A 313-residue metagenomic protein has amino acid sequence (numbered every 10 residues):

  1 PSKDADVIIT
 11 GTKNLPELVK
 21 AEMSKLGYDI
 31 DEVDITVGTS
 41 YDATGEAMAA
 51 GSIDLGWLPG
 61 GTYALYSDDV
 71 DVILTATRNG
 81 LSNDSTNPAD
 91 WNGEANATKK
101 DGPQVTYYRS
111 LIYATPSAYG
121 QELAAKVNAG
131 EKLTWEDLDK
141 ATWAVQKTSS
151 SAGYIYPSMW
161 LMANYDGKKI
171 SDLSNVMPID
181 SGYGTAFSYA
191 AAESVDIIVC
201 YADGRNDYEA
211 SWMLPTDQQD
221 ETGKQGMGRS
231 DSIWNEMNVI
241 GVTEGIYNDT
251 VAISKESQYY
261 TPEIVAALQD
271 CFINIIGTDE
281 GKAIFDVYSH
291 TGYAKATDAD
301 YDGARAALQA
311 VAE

Functional and structural regions predicted by a protein language model:
P1, R109-A125, I246-T261: A bilobed periplasmic-binding-protein/Venus flytrap-type ligand-binding module shared by bacterial periplasmic
P1-I9, V33-V37, K140-A144: Short, well-ordered beta-strand elements
K3-L18, N164, Y259-E313: An extracytoplasmic/periplasmic, membrane-proximal ligand-sensing/linker region
P16-V33: Signal peptide-proximal N-terminal region of secreted/periplasmic/extracellular or secretory-lumen proteins
Y28-E46, P59, K168-S188: Short helix-initiation/N-cap motifs at beta->coil->alpha
V37-D42, G51-A64, D68-V70, L74-N79 (+4 more regions): Beta->alpha turn/N-cap motifs
T77-S151: A conserved helix-loop-strand patch within extracytoplasmic ligand-binding domains of the periplasmic binding
D139-T261: Pocket-lining segment of extracytoplasmic ligand-binding domains
